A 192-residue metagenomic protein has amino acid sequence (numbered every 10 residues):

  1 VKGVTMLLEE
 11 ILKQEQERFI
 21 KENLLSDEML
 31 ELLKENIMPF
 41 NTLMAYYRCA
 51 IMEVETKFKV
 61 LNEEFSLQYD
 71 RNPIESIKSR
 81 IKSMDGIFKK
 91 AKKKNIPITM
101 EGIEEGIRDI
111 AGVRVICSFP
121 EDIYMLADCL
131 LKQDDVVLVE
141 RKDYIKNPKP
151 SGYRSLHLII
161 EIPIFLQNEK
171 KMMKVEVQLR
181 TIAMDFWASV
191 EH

Functional and structural regions predicted by a protein language model:
V1-T5: Short, Lys/Arg-enriched N-terminal segments with co-localized hydrophobic residues within the first ~10-30 amino acids
L7-I51, F58-E64, E176-H192: An acidic, glycine-/histidine-flanked metal-binding catalytic module
I11-Q14, P97-E101, P148-P150: Phosphate-end processing signature that detects enzymes handling 5′-triphosphorylated RNA and polyphosphate
I20-L24, T42-Y46, P73-I77, I103-E104 (+1 more regions): Glycine-rich, low-complexity intrinsically disordered segments
M52, T56, D85, K89 (+2 more regions): Solvent-exposed alpha-helical segments within well-ordered globular domains of core cellular machineries
E64-I110: A glycine-rich, hydrophobic loop/mini-helix early in the fold
E104, C117-H192: Long beta-strand-rich cores associated with HINT superfamily self-processing modules
I110-C117: Terminal, regulation- and interaction-focused segments at domain boundaries
